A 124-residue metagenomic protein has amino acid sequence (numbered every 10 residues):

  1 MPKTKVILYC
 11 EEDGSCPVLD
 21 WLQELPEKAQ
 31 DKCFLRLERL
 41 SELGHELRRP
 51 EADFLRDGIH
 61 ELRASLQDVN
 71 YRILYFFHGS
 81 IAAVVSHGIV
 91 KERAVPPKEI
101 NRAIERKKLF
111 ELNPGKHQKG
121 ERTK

Functional and structural regions predicted by a protein language model:
M1-N70, G79-A83, I89-K124: Basic, Lys/Arg-enriched alpha-helical interface segments
